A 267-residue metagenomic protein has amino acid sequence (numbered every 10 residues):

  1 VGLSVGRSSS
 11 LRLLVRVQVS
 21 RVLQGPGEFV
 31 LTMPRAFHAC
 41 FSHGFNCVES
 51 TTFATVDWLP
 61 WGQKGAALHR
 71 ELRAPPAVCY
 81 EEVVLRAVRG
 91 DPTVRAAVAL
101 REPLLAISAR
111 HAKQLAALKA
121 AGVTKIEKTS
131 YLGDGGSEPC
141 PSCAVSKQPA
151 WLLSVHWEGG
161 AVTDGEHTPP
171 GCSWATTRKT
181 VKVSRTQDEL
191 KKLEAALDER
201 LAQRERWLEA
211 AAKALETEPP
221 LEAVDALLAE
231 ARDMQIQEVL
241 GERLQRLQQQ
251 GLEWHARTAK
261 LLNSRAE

Functional and structural regions predicted by a protein language model:
G2-P26, L31, A36-K213: Fe(II)/2-oxoglutarate
D198-E267: Extended alpha-helical scaffold segments
